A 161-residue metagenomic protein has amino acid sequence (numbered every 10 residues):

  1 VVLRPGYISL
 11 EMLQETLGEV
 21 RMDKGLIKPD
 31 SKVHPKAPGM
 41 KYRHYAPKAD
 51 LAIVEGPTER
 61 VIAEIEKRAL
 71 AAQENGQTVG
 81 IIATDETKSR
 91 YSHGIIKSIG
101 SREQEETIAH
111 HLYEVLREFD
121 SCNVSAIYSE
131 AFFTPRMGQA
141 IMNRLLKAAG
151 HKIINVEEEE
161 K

Functional and structural regions predicted by a protein language model:
V1-M22: Internal gly/pro-rich beta-alpha loop/helix module that stabilizes soluble enzyme cofactors or their anionic handles
M22-L26, I99-G100: N-terminal start-of-chain detector that recognizes signal peptides and the immediate post-cleavage beginning
K24-P35: Short catalytic/ligand-gating loop segments at beta-alpha or beta-beta junctions within enzyme catalytic domains
L26, F132, E158: Residue-level "edge-of-site" marker
V33-G150: A C-terminal functional module that forms or caps the active site or interfaces directly with catalytic machinery
I153-K161: Short, flexible loop segments at boundaries between secondary-structure elements
